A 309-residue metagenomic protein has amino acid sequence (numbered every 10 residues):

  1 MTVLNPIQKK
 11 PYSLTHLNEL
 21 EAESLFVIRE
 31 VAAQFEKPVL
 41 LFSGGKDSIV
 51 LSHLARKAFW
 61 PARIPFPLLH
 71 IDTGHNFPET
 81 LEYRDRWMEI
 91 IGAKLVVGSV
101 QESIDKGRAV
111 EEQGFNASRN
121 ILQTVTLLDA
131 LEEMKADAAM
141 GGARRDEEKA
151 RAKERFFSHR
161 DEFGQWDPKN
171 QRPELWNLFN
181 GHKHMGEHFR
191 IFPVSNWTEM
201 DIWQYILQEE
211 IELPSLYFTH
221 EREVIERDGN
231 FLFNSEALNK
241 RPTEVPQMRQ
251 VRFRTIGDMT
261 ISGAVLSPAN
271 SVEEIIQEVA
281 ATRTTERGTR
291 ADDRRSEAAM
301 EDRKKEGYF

Functional and structural regions predicted by a protein language model:
M1-F309: Nucleotide-activated chemistry modules centered on ATP-dependent adenylation/adenylyltransferase
